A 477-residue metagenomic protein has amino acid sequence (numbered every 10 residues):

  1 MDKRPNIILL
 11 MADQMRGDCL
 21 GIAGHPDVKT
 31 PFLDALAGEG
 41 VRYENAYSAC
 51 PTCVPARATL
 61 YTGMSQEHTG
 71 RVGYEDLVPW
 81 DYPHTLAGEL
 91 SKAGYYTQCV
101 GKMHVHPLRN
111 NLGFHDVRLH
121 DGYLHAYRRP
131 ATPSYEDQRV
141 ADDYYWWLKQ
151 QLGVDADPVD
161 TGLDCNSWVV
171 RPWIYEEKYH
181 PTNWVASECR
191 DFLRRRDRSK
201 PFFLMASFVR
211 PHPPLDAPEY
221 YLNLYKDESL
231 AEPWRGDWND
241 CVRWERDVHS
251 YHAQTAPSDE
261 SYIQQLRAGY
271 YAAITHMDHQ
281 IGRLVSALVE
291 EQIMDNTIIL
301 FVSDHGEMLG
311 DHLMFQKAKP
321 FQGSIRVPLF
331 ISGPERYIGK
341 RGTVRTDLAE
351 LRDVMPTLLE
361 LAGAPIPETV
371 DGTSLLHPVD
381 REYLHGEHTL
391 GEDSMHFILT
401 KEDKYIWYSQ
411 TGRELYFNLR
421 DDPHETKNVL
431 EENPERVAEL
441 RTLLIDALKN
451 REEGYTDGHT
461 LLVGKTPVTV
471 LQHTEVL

Functional and structural regions predicted by a protein language model:
M1-Y408, E414, P423-T442, T469-L477: Formylglycine-dependent sulfatase
F417: Extracellular C-type lectin-like domains
R420: Residues forming the ATP-binding cleft of Hanks-type serine/threonine protein kinase domains
N433-G458: A contiguous, mid-protein "functional segment" used to position or interact with cofactors/ions or partner subunits
E453-Q472: Short, charged, surface-exposed hinge/linker loops at domain edges that act as mobile lids or interdomain connectors
